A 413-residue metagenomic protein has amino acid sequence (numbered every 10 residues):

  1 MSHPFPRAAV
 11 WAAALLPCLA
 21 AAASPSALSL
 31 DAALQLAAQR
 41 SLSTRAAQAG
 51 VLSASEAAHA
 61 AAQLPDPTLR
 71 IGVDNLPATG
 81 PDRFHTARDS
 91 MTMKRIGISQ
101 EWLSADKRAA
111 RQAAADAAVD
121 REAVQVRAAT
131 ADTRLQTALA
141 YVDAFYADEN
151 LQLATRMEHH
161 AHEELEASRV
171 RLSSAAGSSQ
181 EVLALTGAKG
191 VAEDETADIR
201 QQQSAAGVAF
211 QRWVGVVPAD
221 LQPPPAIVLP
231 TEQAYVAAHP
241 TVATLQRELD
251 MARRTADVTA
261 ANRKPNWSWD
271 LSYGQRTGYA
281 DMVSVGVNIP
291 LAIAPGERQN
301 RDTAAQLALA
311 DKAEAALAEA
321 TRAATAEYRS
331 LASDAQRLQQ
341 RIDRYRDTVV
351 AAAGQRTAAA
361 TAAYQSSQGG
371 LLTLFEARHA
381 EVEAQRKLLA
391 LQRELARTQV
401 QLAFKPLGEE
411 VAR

Functional and structural regions predicted by a protein language model:
M1-P4, A23-S24, T79, K387-R413: Acidic, low-complexity, intrinsically disordered peripheral segments
S2-A21: Gram-negative bacterial Sec-dependent N-terminal signal peptides
H3, L28, A129-P240, L331-L338 (+1 more regions): Periplasmic alpha-helical coiled-coil/stalk elements that build and connect Gram-negative outer-membrane
L15, A22-V73, A78, T92 (+10 more regions): Bacterial Sec-pathway N-terminal export signals of envelope proteins
P25, R70-W102, K107, R111 (+1 more regions): Small/polar, glycine/serine/threonine/aspartate-rich low-complexity segments that form flexible
Q35-R45, L52-P67, I96-A113, V124-A131 (+6 more regions): A glycine-/polar-enriched beta->alpha junction
Q112-D116, S179-A188, L371-H379: Short, charged, amphipathic alpha-helical segments
A324, L331, A360, S367-L371: Alpha-helical heptad-repeat coiled-coil segments that mediate oligomerization/polymerization in large
